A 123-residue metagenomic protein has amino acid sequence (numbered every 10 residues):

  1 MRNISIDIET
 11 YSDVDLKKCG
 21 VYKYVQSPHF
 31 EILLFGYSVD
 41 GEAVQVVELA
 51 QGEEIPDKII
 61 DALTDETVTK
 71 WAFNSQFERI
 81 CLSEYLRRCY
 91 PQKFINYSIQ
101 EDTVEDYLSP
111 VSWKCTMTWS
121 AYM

Functional and structural regions predicted by a protein language model:
R2-S5, T10, D15-C19, K23-M123: Conserved DEDDh/DEDDy metal-dependent 3′-5′ exonuclease domain
